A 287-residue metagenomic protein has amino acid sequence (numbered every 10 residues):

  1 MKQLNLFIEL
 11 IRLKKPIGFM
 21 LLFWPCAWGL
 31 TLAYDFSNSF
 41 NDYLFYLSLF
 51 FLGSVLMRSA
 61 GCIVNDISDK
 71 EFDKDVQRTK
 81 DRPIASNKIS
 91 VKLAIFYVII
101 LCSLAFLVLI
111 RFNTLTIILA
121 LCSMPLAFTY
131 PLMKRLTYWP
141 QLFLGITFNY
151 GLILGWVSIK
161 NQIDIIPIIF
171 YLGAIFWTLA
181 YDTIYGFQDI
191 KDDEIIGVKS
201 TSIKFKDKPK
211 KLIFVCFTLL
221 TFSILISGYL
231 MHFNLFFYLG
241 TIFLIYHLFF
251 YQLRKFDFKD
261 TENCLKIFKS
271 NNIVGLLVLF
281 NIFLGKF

Functional and structural regions predicted by a protein language model:
M1-F7, C62-I89, T183-K206, R254-N263: Cytosolic, membrane-interface loops and tails of multi-pass inner-membrane proteins
N5-E9, L52, S59, T79-I169 (+2 more regions): Intramembrane alpha-helical segments
R12-L22, K88-I99, W139-L144, K206-F217 (+1 more regions): Select subsegments of transmembrane alpha-helices in polytopic membrane proteins, especially boundary-proximal
M20-G29, P83, F143-V157, K204 (+2 more regions): Small-residue-rich segments of transmembrane alpha-helices in multi-pass membrane proteins, especially helix faces
F23-S68, R78, I99-L107, I117-T129 (+1 more regions): Membrane-embedded alpha-helical segments that form the functional core of polytopic membrane enzymes, especially those
T31-D35, I110-F112, M133, V157-S158 (+2 more regions): Helix-loop junctions at the membrane-solvent interface of multi-pass transporters, primarily the C-terminal
L49-S54, K70-A120, F176, I195-Y238: Multi-pass membrane catalytic core of lipid/isoprenoid biosynthesis enzymes
F222, I226-F287: Extended hydrophobic alpha-helices typical of membrane-associated regions
